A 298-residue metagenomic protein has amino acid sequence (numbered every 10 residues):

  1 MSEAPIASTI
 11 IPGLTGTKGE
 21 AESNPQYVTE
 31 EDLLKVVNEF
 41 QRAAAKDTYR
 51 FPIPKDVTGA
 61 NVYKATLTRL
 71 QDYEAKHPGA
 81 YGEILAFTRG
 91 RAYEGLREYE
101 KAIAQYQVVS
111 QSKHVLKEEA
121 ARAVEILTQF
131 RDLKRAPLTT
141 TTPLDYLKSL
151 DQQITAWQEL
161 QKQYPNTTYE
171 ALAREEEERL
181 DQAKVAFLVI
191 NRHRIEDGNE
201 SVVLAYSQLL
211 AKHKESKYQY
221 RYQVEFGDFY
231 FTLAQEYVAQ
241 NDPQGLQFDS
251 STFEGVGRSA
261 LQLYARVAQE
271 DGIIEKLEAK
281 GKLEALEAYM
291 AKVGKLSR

Functional and structural regions predicted by a protein language model:
M1-R298: Acidic, polar-rich low-complexity tracts and alpha-helical solenoid repeat scaffolds
